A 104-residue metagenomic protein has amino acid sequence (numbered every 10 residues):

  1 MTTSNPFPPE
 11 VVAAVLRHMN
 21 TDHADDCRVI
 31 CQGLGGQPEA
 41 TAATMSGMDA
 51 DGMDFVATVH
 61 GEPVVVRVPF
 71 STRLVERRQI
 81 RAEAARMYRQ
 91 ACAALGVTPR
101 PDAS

Functional and structural regions predicted by a protein language model:
M1-S104: Binding-site signature for planar aromatic cofactors or substrates
